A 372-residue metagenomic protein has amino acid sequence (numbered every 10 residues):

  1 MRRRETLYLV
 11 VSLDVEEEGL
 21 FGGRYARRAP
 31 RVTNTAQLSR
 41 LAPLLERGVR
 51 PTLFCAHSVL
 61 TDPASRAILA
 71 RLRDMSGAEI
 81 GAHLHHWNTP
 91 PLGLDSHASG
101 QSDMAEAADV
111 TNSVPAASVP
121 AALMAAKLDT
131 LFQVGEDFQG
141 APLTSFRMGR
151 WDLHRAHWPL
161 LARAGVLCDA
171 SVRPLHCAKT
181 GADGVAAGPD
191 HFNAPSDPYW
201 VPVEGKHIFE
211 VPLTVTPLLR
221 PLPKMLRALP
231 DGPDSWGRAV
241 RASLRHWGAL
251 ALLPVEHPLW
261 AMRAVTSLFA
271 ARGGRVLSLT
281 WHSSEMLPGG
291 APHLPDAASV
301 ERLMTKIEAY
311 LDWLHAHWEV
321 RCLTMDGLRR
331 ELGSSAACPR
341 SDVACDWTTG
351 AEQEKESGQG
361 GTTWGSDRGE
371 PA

Functional and structural regions predicted by a protein language model:
R2-M75, L279, E319: Active-site beta->alpha N-cap acidic-glycine motif
L9-L13, P51-L53, I80-H83, T144-F146 (+3 more regions): Hydrophobic faces of well-ordered beta-strands that scaffold small-molecule active sites in alpha/beta enzyme cores
R24-V32, T52-V59, V110-M124, L143-G149 (+2 more regions): The substrate-binding groove and active-site-proximal loops of carbohydrate-active enzymes, especially glycoside
A29-T35, F54-R66, N88, R147-R155 (+3 more regions): Acidic-and-aromatic substrate-binding clefts and catalytic sites of carbohydrate-active enzymes
H57-D152, K206, V215-L219, S283-S284: Metal-dependent polysaccharide deacetylase catalytic core of the NodB/CE4 family, i.e., the active-site-bearing domain
S102-A105, A336-P371: Intrinsically disordered, low-complexity terminal tails and inter-domain linkers enriched for S/T/G/P/D/E
M148-R272: Active-site-adjacent pocket scaffolds in enzyme catalytic domains
A239-W347, P371-A372: C-terminal domain-boundary segment and adjacent tail
